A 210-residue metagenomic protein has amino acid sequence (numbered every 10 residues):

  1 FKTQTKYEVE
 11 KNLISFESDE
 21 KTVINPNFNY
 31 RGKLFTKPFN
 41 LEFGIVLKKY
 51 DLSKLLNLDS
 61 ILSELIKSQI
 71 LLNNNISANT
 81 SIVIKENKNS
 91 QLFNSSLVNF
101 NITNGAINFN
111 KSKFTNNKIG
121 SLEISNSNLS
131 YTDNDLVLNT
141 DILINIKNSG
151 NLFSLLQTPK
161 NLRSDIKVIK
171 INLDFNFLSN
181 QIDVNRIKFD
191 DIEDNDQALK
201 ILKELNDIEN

Functional and structural regions predicted by a protein language model:
F1-N210: Membrane-proximal interfacial segments on either side of biological membranes
